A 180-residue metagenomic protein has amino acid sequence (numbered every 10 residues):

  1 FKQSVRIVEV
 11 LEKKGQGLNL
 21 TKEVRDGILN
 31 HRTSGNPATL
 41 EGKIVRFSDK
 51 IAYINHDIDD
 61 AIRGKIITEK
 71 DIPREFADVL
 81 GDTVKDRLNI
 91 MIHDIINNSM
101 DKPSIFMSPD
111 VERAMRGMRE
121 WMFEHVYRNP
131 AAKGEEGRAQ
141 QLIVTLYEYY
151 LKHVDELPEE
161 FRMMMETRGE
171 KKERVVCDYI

Functional and structural regions predicted by a protein language model:
K2-Y179: Histidine-centered, transition-metal-coordinating active-site segments
